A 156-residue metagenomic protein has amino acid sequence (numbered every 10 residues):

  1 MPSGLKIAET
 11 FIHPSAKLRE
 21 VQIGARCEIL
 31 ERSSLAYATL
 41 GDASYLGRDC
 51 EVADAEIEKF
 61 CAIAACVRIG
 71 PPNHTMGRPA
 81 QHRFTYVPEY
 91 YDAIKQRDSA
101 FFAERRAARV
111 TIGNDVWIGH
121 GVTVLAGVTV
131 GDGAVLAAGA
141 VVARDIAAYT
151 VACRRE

Functional and structural regions predicted by a protein language model:
G4-I23, E28-V128, E156: Flexible, glycine/small-residue-enriched loop-and-beta-strand segment within the central core of proteins
A64, A137, C153: Alpha/beta-hydrolase-fold catalytic nucleophile elbow
R68-I69, V141, V151: Conserved sequence/active-site signature of Rossmann-fold short-chain dehydrogenase/reductase
H74, A140-V141, A147: Flexible glycine-rich beta->alpha loop in the catalytic core of nucleotide-sugar glycosyltransferases
W117, V135, V151-A152: Short-chain dehydrogenase/reductase
G127, D145-I146: Histidine- and aromatic-rich ligand-binding microenvironments
G131-A137, V141: A generic "structured core" feature
I146-E156: Catalytic binding pocket for nucleotide-activated donors in carbohydrate/polymer assembly enzymes
